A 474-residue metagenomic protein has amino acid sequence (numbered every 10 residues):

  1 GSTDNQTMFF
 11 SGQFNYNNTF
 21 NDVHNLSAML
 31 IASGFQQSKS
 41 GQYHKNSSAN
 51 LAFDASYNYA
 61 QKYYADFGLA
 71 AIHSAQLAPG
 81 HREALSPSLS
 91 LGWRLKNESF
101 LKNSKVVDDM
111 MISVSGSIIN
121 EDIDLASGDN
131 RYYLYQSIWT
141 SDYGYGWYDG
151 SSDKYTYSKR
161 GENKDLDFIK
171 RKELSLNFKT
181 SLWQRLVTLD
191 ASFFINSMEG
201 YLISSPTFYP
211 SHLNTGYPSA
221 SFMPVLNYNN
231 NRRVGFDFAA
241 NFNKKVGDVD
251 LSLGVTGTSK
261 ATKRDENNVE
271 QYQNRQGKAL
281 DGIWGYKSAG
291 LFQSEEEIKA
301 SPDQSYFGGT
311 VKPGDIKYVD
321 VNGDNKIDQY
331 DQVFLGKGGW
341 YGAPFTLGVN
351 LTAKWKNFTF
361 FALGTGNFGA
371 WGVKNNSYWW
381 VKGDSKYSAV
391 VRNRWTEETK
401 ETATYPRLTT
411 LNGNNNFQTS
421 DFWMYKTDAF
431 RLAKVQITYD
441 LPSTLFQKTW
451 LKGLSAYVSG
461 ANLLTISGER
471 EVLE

Functional and structural regions predicted by a protein language model:
G1, Q42-N50, R82-S88, D129-I138 (+4 more regions): Flexible, surface-exposed loop regions and adjacent strand-edge segments of Gram-negative outer-membrane beta-barrel
G1-S11, N25-S27, Q37-K39, H44-N46 (+6 more regions): Surface-exposed, low-complexity loop segments enriched in small/polar and acidic residues
S2-Q6, F20, Q42-S47, A78-A84 (+6 more regions): Replace "Gram-negative outer membrane beta-barrel proteins" with "bacterial and organellar outer membrane beta-barrel
M8-F35, N46-S99, R171-L174, L182-L189 (+5 more regions): Surface-exposed extracellular loop regions of Gram-negative outer-membrane beta-barrel proteins
T19-L26, K62, K96-M110, S127 (+7 more regions): Short loop/turn motifs that connect adjacent beta-strands in outer-membrane beta-barrel proteins
K102-R171, T188-N231: Solvent-exposed loop/turn elements at secondary-structure boundaries
G128, N229, N243-Y341, G468: Conserved small-residue
G282, P313, N367-S455, S459-G460: Extracytoplasmic gating/loop element in the C-terminal half of outer-membrane beta-barrel translocons and assembly
